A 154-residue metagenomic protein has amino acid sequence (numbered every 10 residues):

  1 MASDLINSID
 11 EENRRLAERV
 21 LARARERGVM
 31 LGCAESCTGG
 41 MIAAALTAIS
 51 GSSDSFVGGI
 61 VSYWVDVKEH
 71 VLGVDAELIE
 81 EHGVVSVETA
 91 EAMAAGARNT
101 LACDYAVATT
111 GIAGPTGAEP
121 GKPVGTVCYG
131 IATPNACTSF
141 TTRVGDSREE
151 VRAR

Functional and structural regions predicted by a protein language model:
M1-R154: Short alpha-helical segments enriched in small residues
